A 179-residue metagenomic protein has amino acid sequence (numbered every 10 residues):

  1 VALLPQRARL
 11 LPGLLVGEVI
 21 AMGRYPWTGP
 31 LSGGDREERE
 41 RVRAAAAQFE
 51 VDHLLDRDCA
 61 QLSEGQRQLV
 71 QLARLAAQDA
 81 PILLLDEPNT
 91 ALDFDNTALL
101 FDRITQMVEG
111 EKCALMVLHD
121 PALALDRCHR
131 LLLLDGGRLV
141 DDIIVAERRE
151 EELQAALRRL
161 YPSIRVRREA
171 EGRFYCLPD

Functional and structural regions predicted by a protein language model:
A21, R36-L54: Conserved ABC ATPase "signature" region
D58-L62: Conserved ABC ATPase signature
L83-D86: Catalytic Walker B motif of ABC-type/P-loop ATPase nucleotide-binding domains
N89-T90: Short loop immediately C-terminal to the Walker-B catalytic DE motif in ABC-type ATPase nucleotide-binding domains
L118-H119: H-loop/switch region of ABC-family ATPase nucleotide-binding domains
L131-E147: H-loop (His-switch) and adjacent beta-strand-loop-beta switch element of ABC-type ATPase nucleotide-binding domains
R149-D179: ABC ATPase nucleotide-binding domains
